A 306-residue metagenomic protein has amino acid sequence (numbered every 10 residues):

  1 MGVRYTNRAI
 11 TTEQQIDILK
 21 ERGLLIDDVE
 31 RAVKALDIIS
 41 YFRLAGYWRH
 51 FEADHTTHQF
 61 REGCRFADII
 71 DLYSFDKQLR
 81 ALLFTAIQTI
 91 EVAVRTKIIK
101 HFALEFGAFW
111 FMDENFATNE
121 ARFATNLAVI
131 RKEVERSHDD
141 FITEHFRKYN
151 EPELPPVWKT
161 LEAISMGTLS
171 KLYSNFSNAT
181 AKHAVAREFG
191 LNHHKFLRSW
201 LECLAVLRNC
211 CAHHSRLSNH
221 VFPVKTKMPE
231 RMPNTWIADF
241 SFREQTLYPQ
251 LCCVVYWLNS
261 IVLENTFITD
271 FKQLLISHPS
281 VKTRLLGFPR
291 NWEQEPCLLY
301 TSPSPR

Functional and structural regions predicted by a protein language model:
G2-L299: Long, contiguous internal "core" modules enriched in hydrophobic/ aromatic residues
Y300-R306: Conserved small/polar residues in nucleotide/adenosyl-binding loops
